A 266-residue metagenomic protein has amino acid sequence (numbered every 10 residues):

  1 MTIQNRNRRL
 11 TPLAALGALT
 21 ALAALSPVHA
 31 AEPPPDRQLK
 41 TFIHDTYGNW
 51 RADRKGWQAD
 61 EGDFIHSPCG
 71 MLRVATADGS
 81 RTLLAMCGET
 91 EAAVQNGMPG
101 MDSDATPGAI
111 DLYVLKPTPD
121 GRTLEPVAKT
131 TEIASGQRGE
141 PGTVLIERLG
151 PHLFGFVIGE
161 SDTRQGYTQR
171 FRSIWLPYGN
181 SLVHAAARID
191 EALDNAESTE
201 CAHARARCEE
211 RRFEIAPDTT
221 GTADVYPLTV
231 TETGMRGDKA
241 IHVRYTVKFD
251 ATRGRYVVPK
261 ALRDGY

Functional and structural regions predicted by a protein language model:
T2-L16: Bacterial N-terminal signal peptides that target proteins for export
A14-A24: Bacterial N-terminal signal peptides
A30-F64, R164-Q165, Q169-Y266: Acidic, small-residue rich beta-repeat scaffolds with periodic aromatic anchors
A31-S103: Solvent-exposed N-terminal domain segments of exported/luminal and surface proteins
C69-T76, R138-H152, I215-T220: Beta-propeller blade termini
D78-G88, E147-D162, G221-V230: Acidic/hydrophobic-patterned starts of short beta strands in beta-sheet-rich repeat architectures
R81-R148: Short N-terminal edge-element motif at the start of the domain
Q95-T106, D162-Y167, M235-K239: Short consensus segments that form the blades of beta-propeller domains, in both extracellular/periplasmic
